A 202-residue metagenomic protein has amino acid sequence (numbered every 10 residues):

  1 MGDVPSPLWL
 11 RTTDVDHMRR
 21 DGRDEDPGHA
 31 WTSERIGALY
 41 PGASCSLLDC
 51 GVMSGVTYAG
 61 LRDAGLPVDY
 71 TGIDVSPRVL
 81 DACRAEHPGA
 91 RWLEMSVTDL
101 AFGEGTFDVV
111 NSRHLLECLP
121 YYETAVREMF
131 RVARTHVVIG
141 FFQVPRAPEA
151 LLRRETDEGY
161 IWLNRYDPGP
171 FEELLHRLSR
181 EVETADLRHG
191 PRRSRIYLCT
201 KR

Functional and structural regions predicted by a protein language model:
M1-P41: Conserved class I S-adenosyl-L-methionine
S44-M53: Conserved class I S-adenosyl-L-methionine
S54-D99: Class I SAM-dependent methyltransferase SAM/SAH-binding core
N111: A conserved beta-strand element that flanks and buttresses the S-adenosyl-L-methionine
H114-C118: Short catalytic micro-motifs in class I SAM-dependent methyltransferases
L119-E128: A short, conserved alpha-helix within the catalytic core of class I
R134-Q143: Conserved beta-strand signature within the Rossmann-like core of class I S-adenosyl-L-methionine
I161-S179: Short alpha-helix
